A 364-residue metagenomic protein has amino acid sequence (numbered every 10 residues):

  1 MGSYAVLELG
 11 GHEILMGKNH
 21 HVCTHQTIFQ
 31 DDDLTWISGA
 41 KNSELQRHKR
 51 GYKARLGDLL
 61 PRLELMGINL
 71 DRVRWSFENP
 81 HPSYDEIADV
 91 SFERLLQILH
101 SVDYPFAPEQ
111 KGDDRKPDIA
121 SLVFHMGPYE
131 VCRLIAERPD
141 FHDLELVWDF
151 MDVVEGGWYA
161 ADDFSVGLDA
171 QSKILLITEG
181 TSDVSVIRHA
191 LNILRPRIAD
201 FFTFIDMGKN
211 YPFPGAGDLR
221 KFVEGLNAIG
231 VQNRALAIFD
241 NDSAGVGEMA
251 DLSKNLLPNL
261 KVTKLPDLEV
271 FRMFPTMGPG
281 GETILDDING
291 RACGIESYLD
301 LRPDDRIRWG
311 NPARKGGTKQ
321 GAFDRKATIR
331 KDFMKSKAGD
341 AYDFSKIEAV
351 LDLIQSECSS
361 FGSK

Functional and structural regions predicted by a protein language model:
M1-K364: Acidic, divalent-metal-binding catalytic cores of TOPRIM and closely related two-metal-ion phosphodiester/pyrophosphate
